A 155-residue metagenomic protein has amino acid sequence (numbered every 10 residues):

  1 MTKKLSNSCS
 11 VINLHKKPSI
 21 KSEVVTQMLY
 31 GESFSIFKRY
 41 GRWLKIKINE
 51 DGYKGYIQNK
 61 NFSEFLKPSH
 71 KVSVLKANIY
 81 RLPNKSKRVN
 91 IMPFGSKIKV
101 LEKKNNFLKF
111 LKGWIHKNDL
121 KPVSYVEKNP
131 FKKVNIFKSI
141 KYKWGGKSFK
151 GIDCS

Functional and structural regions predicted by a protein language model:
M1-P18, Q27-Y30, F37-Y40, K47-E50 (+4 more regions): SH3-family beta-barrel domains
K21, K85, N135-I136: Generic hydrophobic-segment detector
S22, D51-G55, W114-H116: Short, surface-exposed beta-strand-loop junctions and turns on beta-sheet-rich folds
R81, F94-S155: N-terminal capping segments
